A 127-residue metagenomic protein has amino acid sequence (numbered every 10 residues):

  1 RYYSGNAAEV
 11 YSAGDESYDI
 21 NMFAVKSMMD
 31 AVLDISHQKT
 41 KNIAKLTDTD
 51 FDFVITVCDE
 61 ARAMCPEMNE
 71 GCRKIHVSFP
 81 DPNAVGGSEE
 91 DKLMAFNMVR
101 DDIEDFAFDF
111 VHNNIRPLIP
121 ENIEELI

Functional and structural regions predicted by a protein language model:
R1-K45: Conserved active-site segments centered on acidic
D52: Conserved acidic residues
D59-R62: Short glycine-rich anion-binding loops that position phosphate/pyrophosphate groups of nucleotides and phosphorylated
C65-I127: Phosphate-binding/catalytic loops
